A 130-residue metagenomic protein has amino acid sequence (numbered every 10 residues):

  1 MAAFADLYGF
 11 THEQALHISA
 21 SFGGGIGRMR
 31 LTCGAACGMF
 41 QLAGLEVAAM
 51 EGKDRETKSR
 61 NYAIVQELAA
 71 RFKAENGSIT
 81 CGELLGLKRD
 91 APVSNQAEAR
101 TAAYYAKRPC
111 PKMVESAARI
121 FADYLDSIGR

Functional and structural regions predicted by a protein language model:
M1, C33, V114: Active-site nucleophilic cysteine motif
M1-S21, D90-N95: Acidic-glycine-rich active-site phosphate/pyrophosphate-binding loop
A2-D6, G38-A48, R119-D123: Short glycine/serine- and small hydrophobic-enriched flexible loop segments
L7-H17, A43-I64: Phosphate-handling active-site elements
F22-R30, A102-R108: A short glycine/serine-rich beta->alpha loop
G27-Q41: Conserved phosphate/anionic-ligand binding catalytic regions in large, soluble enzymes, centered on
N61-R130: C-terminal binding/interaction regions
